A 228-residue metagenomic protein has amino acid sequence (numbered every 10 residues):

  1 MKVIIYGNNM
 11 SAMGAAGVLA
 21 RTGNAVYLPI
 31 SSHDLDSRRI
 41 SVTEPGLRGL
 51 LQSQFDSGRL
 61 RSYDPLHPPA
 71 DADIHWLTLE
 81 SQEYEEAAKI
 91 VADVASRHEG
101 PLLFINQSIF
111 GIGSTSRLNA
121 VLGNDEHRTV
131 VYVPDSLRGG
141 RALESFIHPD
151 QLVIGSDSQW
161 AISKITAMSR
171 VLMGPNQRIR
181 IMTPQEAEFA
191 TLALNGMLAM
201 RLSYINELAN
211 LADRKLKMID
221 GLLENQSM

Functional and structural regions predicted by a protein language model:
M1-G46, R59-H67, W76: NAD(P)+-binding Rossmann beta1-loop-alpha1 motif at the extreme N-terminus of oxidoreductases
M1-I5, G23-V26, Q54-S57, D71 (+3 more regions): NAD(P)-dependent Rossmann-like dehydrogenase/reductase catalytic/cofactor-binding core
N9-S11, I109-S114, L198: Gly/Ser/Thr-rich loops at beta-strand to alpha-helix junctions that form or flank small-molecule/cofactor-binding
G23, A70-D73, P149-D150, N176: Short, well-ordered alpha-helix to beta-strand connector turns
L50-Y63, G100, D125-T129, G174-R178: A short helix-to-beta-strand connector/capping loop
S53-L103: Rossmann-like NAD(P)-binding element
S81-G139: Rossmann-like NAD(P)(H) cofactor-binding subdomain of soluble oxidoreductases
R117-V131, A142-M228: Internal alpha-helical scaffold of NAD(P)-dependent oxidoreductase catalytic cores
